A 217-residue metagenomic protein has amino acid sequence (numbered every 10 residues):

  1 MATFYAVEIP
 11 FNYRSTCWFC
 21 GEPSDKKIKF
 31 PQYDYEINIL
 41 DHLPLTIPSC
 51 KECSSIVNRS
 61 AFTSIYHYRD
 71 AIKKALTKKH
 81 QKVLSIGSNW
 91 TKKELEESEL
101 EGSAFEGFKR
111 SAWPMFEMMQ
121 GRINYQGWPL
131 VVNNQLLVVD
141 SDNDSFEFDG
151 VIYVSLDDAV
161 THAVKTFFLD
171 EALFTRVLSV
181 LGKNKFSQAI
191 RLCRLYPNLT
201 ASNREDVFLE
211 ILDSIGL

Functional and structural regions predicted by a protein language model:
M1-V83: N-terminal cysteine/histidine-rich coordination modules
F4-V7, C17, I37, S103-E106 (+4 more regions): Short, well-ordered helical secondary-structure segments
N12, G21, I28-D34, K74 (+4 more regions): Generic ordered-secondary-structure signal
P31, N38, E96-L100, L173 (+2 more regions): Generic alpha-helix detector with strongest preference for long hydrophobic helices that associate with membranes
N89-P129: Short flanking/linker segments adjacent to small metal-binding domains or redox-active Cys/His motifs
E117-L217: C-terminal, charged low-complexity interaction regions
